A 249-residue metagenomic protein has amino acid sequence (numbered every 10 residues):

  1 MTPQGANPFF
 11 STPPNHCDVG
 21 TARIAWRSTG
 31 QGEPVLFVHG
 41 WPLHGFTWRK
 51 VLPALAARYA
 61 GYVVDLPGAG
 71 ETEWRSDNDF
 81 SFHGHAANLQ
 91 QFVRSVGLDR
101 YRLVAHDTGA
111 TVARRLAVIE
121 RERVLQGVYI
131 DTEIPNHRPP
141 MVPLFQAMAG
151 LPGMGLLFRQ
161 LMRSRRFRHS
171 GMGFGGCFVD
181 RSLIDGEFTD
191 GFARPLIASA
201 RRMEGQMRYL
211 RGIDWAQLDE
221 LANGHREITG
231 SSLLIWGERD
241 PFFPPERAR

Functional and structural regions predicted by a protein language model:
T2-W26, P34, Y62, A69-V104 (+1 more regions): Flexible "cap/lid" subdomain of the alpha/beta-hydrolase fold that forms the substrate-access gate
G30, A56, T229: Short conserved AdoMet
G32, G40-L43, D107: Active-site glycine-rich loops that stabilize anionic/oxyanionic intermediates across multiple enzyme folds
F37-G40, V63: Structural cue for short, hydrophobic secondary-structure segments
P42-K50, G61: Serine-hydrolase catalytic-loop signature spanning alpha/beta hydrolases and amidase-signature enzymes
F46-T47, L66-A69: Recognition helices and adjacent regulatory flanks at domain boundaries
K50-Y59, S95: A short, Lys/Arg-enriched amphipathic alpha-helix followed by its capping loop at the start of a domain
